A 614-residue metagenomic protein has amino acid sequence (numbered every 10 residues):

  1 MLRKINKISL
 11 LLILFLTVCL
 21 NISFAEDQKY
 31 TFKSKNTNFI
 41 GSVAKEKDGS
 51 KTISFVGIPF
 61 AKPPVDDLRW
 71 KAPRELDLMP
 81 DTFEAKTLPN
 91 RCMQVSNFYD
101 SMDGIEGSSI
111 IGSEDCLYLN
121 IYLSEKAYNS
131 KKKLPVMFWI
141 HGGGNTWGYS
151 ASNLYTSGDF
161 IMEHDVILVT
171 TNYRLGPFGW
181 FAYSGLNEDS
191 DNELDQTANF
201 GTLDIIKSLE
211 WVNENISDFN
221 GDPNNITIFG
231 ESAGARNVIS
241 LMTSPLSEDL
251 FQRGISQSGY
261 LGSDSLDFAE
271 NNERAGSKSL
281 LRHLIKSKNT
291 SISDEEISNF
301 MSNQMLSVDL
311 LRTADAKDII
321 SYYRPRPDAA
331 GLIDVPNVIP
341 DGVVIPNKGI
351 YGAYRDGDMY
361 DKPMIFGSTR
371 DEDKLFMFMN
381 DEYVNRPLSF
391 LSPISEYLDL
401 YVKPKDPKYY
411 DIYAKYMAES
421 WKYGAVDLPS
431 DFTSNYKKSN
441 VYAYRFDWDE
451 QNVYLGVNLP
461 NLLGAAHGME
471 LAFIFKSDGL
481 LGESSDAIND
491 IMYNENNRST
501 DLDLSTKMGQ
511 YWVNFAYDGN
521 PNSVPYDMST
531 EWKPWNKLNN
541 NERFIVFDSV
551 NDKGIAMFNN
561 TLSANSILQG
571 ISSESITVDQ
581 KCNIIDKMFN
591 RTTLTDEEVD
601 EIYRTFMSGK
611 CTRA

Functional and structural regions predicted by a protein language model:
M1-L10: Bacterial N-terminal signal peptides that target proteins for export
L11-C19: Bacterial N-terminal signal peptides
A25-T202, P223, A487-I491, E495-M508 (+6 more regions): Non-catalytic accessory segments of hydrolases
W70, W139, W211, W512 (+1 more regions): Signature tryptophan residues that serve as conserved aromatic anchors
S101-M301, V344-I345, Y351-M379, K438 (+2 more regions): Serine-hydrolase-like catalytic core of hydrolytic proteins
N224-I226, S287-V308, Y322, V441-R445 (+1 more regions): Surface-exposed patches in mature extracellular/periplasmic domains of secreted proteins
L261, S302-M305, D309-T500, Y511 (+2 more regions): Substrate-gating cap/lid region and adjacent catalytic-acid/histidine neighborhood within extracellular/lumenal
D427, D431-A614: Mobile gating loops/cap/lid regions near enzyme active sites that modulate substrate access
